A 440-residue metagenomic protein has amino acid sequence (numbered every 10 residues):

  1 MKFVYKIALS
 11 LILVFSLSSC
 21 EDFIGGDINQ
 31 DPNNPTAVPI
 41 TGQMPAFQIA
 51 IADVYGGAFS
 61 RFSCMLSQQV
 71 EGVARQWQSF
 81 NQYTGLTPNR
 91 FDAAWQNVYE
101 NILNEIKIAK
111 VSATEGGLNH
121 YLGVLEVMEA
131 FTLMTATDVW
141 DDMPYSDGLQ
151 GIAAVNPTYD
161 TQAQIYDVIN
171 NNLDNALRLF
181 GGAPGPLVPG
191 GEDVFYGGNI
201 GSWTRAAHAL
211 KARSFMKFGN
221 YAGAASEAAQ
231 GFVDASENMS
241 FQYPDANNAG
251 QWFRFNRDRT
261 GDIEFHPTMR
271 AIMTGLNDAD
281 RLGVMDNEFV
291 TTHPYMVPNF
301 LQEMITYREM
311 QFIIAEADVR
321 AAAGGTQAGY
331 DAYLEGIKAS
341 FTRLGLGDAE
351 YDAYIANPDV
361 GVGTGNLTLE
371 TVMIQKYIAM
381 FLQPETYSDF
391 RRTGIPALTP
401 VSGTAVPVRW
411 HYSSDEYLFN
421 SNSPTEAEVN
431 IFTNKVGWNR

Functional and structural regions predicted by a protein language model:
F3-S10: Sec-dependent signal peptide recognition, specifically the positively charged N-region followed immediately by
V14-L17: Bacterial Sec-type N-terminal signal peptides, specifically the leucine/valine-rich hydrophobic h-region
C20-V70, A228, L398-R440: Membrane-proximal, proline-rich intrinsically disordered regions
I28, Y145, Y196, M285 (+3 more regions): Short clusters of hydrophobic/aromatic residues that line enzyme substrate/ligand-binding pockets
A37-T41, G72-L344, T364-L369: Structured, solvent-exposed acidic/aromatic patches
T342, Y351-V429: CBM-like carbohydrate-recognition segments
